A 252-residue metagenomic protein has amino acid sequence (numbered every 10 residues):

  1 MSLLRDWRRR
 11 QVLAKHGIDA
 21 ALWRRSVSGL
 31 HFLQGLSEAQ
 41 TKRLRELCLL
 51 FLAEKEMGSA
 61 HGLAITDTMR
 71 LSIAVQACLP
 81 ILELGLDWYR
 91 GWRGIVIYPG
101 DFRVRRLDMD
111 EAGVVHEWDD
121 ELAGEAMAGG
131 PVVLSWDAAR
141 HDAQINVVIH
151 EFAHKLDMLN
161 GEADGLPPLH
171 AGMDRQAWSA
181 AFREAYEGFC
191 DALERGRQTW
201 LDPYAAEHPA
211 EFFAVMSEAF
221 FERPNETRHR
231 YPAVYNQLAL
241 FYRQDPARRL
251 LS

Functional and structural regions predicted by a protein language model:
S2-L3: Basic, Lys/Arg-rich alpha-helical nucleic-acid-recognition elements, primarily the DNA-binding modules of transcription
D6, R10-L13, L22, S28-H31 (+5 more regions): Metalloprotease/metallohydrolase-associated module, dominated by Zn2+-dependent proteases
I18-L22, S26-G29, L36, T41: N-terminal domain-onset segments
F32-E54: Acidic, metal/ion-handling microdomains and their immediate structural contexts
S37, A143-N160, A214: Active-site recognition of the HExxH zinc-binding catalytic motif
R43, T68, G129, A143-V147 (+1 more regions): Short, well-structured alpha-helical interface segments that form or flank functional binding sites
G58-R70: Short, charged early-sequence alpha-helical segments and their helix-coil boundaries
